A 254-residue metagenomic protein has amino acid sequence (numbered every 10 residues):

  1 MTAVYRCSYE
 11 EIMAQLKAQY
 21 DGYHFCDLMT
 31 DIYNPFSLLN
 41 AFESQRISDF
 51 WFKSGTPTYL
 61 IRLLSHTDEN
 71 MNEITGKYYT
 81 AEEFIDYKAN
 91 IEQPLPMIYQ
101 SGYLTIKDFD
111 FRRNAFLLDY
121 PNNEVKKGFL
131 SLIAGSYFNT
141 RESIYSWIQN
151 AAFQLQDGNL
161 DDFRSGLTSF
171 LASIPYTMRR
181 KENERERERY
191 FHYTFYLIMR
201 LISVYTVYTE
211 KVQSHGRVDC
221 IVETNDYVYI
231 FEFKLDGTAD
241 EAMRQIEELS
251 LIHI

Functional and structural regions predicted by a protein language model:
M1-N40: Amphipathic alpha-helical segments of the small helical/lid subdomains adjacent to P-loop NTPase cores
D31-A242, E248-S250: Extended alpha-helical interface modules used as scaffolds for assembling large macromolecular complexes
I252-I254: Conserved small/polar residues in nucleotide/adenosyl-binding loops
